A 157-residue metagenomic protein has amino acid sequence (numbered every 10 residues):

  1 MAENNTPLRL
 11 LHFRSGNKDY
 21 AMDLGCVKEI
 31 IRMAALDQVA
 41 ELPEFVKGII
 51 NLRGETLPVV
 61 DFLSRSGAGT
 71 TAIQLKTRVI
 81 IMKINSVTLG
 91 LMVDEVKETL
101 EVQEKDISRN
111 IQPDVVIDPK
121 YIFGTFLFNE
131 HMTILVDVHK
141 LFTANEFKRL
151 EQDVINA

Functional and structural regions predicted by a protein language model:
M1-A157: An acidic, low-aromatic, low-complexity terminal/linker signal
